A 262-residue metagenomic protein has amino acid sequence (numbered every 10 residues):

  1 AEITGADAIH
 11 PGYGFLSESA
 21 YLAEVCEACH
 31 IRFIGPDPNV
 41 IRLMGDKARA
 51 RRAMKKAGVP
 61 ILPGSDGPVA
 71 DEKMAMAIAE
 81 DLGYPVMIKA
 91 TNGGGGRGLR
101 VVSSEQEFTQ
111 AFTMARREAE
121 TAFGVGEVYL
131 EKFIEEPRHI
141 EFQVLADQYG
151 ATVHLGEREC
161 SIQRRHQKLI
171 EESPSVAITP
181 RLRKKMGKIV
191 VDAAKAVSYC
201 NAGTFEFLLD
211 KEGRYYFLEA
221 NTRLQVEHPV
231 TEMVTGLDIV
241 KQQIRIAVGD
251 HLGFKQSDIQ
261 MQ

Functional and structural regions predicted by a protein language model:
A1-F205, L209-H228, V234: N-terminal beta-alpha lobe that positions the nucleotide/phosphoryl donor in ATP/NTP-coupled carboxylate activation
L62-P63, V230, H251-Q256: Short, polar/flexible loop-turn hinges at active-site or ligand-entry regions and domain interfaces
A75, I244-Q262: Peripheral (often C-terminal) accessory segments that flank ATP-dependent C-N-forming ligase machineries
Q143, Q225, Q242-Q243, Q256: Glutamine-centric residue-chemistry signal
P180-R181, G236-A247: C-terminal active-site "lid" helix and adjoining low-complexity regulatory extension at the edge of ATP-using catalytic
M233-G236, I259: Active-site-proximal structural scaffolding
